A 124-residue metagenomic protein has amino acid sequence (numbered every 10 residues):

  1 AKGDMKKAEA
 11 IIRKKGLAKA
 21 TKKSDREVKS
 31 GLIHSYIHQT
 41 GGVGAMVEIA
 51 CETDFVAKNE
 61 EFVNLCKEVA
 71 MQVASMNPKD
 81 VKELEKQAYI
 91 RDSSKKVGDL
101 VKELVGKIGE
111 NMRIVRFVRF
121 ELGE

Functional and structural regions predicted by a protein language model:
A1-E124: N-terminal assembly/interaction segments in proteins that build large macromolecular machines
